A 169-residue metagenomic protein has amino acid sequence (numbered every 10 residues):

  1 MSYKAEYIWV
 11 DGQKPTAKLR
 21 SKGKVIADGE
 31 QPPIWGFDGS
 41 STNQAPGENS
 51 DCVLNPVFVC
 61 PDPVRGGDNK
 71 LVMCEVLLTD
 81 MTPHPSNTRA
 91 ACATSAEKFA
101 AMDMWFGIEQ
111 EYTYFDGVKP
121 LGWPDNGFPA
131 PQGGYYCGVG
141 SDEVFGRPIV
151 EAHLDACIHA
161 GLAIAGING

Functional and structural regions predicted by a protein language model:
M1-G169: Glycine-rich, acidic/polar active-site loops that bind/position phosphate-bearing ligands
